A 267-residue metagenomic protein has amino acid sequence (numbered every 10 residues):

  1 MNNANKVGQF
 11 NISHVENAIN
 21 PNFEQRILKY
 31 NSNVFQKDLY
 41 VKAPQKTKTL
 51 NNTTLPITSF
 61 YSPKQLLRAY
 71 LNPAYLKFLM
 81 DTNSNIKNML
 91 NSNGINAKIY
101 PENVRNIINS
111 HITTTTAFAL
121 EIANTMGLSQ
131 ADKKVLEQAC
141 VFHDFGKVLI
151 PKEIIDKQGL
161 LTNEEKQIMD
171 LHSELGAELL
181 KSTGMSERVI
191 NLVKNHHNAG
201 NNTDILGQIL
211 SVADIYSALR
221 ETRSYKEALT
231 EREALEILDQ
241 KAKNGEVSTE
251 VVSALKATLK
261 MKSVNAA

Functional and structural regions predicted by a protein language model:
M1-S84, V247: Low-complexity, intrinsically disordered export/secretion signals at extreme N-termini
N51-D170, K181-S182: Acidic/His-rich, divalent-metal-binding segments that scaffold phosphate/diphosphate chemistry
V135-P151, L161, Q167-V251: Alpha-helical scaffolding flanking metal-ion-dependent phosphate/phosphodiester catalytic sites
G146, K262-V264: Short, solvent-exposed alpha-helical "recognition" segments
I155, Y225, A267: Catalytic and substrate-binding regions of cell-wall glycan-acting enzymes that process beta-1,4-linked
V252-M261: Alpha-helical interaction/regulatory segments in DNA maintenance proteins
